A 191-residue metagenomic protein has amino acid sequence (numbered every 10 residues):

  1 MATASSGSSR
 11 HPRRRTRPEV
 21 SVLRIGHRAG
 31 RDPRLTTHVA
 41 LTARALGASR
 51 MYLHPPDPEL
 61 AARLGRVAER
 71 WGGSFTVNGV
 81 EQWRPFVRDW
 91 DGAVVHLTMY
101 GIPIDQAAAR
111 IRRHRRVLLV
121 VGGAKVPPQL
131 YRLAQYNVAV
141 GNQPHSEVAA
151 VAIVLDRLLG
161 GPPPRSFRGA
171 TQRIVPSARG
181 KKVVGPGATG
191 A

Functional and structural regions predicted by a protein language model:
A2, R10-A29, F167: Mobile, glycine- and charge-enriched loop segments and immediately flanking short secondary-structure elements within
R13, A178-A191: Long, charged alpha-helical interface segments
D32-G47: Histidine-anchored nucleotide/phosphate-binding helix
T42, L46, W71, R157-G161: Change "in soluble alpha/beta enzymes" to "in soluble alpha/beta proteins
S49-P56: Short internal beta-strands
M51, V94, Y136-A139: Short, well-ordered beta-strand core segments
A61-P128, P163: S-adenosyl-L-methionine/SAH cofactor-binding core of RNA-modifying enzymes
L130-A178: Structured adenosyl-cofactor binding patch, chiefly the S-adenosyl-L-methionine
